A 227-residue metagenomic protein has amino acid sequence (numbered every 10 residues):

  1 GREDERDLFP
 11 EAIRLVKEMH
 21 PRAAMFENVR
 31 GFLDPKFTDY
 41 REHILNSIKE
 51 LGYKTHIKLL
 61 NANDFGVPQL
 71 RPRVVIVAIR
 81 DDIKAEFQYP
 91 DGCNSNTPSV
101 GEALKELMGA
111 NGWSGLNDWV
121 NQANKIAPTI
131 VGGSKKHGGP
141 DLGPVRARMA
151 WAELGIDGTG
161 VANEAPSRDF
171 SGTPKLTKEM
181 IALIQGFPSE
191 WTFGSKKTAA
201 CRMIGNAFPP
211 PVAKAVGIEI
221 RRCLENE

Functional and structural regions predicted by a protein language model:
G1-A152: Class I S-adenosyl-L-methionine
M108-E227: C-terminal target-recognition/interaction regions appended to catalytic cores
